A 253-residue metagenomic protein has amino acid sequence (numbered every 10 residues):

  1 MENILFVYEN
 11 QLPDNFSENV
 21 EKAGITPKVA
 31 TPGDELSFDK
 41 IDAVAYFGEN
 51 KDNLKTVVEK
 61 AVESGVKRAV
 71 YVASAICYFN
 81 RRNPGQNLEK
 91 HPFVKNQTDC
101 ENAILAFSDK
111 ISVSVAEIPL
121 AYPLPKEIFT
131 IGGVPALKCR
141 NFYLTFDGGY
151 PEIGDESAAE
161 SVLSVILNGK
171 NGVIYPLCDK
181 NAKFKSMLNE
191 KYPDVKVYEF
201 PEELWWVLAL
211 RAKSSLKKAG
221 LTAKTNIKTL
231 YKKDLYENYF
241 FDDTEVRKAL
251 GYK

Functional and structural regions predicted by a protein language model:
M1-A43, D52: N-terminal Rossmann/SDR dinucleotide-binding element
E2, S17-V20, F38, Y236-K253: Amphipathic terminal alpha-helices
Y8, G48, V70-S74, E117-P119 (+1 more regions): Active-site beta-alpha turn of Rossmann-fold NAD(P)-dependent dehydrogenases/reductases
A43, T56-K95, S114: Conserved Rossmann-fold NAD(P)-dependent oxidoreductase catalytic core, especially the SDR/UDP-sugar
N80-Y122, N141-F142: Catalytic helix-loop patch of NAD(P)-dependent Rossmann-fold dehydrogenases
K95, Y150-I153, F241: Residue-level signal for the nucleotide or nucleotide-sugar donor/cofactor binding architecture
S112-S157: NAD(P)-dependent short-chain dehydrogenase/reductase
S161-T225, D243, K248: Mid/C-terminal beta-alpha module of Rossmann-like enzyme folds, strongest in SDR-family dehydrogenases/epimerases
